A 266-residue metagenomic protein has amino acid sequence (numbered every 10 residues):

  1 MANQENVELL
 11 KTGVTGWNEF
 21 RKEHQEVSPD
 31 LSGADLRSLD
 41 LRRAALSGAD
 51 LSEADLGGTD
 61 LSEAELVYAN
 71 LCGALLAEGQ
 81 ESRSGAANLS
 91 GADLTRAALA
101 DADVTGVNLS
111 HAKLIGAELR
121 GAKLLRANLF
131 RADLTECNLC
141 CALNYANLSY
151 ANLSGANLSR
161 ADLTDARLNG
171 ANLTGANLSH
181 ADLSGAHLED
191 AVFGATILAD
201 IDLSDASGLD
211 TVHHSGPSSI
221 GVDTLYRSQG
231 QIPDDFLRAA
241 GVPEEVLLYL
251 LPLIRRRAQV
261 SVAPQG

Functional and structural regions predicted by a protein language model:
M1-E8, T12: Eukaryotic acidic, serine/proline-rich intrinsically disordered low-complexity regions that function as flexible
V7-E8, G16, F20-D234: Tandem repeat scaffolds
N18, P29, E245, Q259-V262: Residue-level signal for secondary-structure boundary elements
E23, R256-G266: Conserved N-terminal substructure of TIR/SEFIR domains
S32-A34, L248-R257: Short linear loop/turn motifs
S228-L251: Structured, non-catalytic alpha/beta "coupling" segments that mediate domain-domain communication and provide generic
